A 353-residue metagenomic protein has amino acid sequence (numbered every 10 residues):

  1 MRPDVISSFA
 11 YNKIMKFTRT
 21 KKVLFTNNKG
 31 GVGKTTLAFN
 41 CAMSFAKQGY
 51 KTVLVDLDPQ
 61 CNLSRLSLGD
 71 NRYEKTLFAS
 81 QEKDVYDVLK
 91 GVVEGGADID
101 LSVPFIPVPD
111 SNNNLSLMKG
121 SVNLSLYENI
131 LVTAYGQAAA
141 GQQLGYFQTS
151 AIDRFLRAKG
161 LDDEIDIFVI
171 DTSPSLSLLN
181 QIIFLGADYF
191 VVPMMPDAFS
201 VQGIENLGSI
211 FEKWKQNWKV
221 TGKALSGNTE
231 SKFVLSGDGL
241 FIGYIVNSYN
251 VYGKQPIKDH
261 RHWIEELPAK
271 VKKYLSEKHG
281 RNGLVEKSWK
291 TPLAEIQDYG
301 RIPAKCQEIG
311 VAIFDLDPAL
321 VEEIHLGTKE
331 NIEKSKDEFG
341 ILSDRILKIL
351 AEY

Functional and structural regions predicted by a protein language model:
R2-Y353: P-loop NTP-binding core
